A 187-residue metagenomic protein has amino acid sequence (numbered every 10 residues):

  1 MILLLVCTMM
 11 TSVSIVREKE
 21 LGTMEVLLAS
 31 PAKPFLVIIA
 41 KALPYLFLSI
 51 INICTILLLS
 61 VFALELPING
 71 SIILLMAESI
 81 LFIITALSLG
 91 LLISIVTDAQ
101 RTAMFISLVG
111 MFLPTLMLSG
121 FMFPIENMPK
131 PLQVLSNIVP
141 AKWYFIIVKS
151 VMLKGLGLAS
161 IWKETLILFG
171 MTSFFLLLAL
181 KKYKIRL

Functional and structural regions predicted by a protein language model:
M1-T11: Long, hydrophobic alpha-helical segments
S12-L46: Helix-loop-helix units of permease transmembrane domains in multi-pass membrane transporters, especially ABC
S14, T23, L57-L58, F62 (+4 more regions): A residue-level signal for alpha-helical anchor/packing sites in multi-pass solute transporters
I15-V16, L92, M152, I167-L187: Junction motif at the cytosolic side of a transmembrane helix
R17, S30, S60-N69, T97-D98 (+2 more regions): Short helix-capping/hinge motifs at transmembrane helix termini and TM-loop junctions
E18-L28, S49-L57, I106-F123, I185-R186: Hydrophobic alpha-helical transmembrane segments
P34-S107, L113, A159-T165, L176-L177: Alpha-helical transmembrane segments and their short interhelical loops
P67, S119-F174: Membrane-interfacial helix-loop-helix junctions in multi-pass membrane proteins
